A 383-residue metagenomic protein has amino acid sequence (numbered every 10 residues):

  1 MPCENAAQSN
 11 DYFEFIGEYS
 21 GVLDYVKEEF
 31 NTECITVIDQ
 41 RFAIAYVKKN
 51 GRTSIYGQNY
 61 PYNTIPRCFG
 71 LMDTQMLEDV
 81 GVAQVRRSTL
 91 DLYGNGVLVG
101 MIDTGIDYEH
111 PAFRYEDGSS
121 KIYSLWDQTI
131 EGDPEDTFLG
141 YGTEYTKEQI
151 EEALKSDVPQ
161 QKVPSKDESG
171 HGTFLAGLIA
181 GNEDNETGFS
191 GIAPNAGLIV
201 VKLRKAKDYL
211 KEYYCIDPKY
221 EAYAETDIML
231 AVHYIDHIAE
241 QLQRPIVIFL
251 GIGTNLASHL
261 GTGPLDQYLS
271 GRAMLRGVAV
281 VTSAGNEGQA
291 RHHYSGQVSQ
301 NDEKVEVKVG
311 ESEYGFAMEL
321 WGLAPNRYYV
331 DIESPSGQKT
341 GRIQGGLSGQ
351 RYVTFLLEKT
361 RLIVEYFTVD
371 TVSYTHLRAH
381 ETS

Functional and structural regions predicted by a protein language model:
P2-L98, G105-K121: Autoinhibitory propeptides
R87-A224, R244, P325-N326: Subtilisin-like serine protease catalytic core
G105-D107, G253-N255, G285-Q289: Catalytic metal-binding/acid-base residues of hydrolase active sites
V232-L260, S283: Short acidic, glycine-rich surface-loop motifs adjacent to enzyme active sites
P264, E311-E313, W321-G349: Acidic, Ser/Thr/Pro-rich low-complexity intrinsically disordered segments
P264-G277: Catalytic-core regions built around general acid/base machinery
A279-P325: Solvent-exposed, flexible loop/coil segments flanking beta-strands in beta-rich domains
T375-T382: Conserved small/polar residues in nucleotide/adenosyl-binding loops
